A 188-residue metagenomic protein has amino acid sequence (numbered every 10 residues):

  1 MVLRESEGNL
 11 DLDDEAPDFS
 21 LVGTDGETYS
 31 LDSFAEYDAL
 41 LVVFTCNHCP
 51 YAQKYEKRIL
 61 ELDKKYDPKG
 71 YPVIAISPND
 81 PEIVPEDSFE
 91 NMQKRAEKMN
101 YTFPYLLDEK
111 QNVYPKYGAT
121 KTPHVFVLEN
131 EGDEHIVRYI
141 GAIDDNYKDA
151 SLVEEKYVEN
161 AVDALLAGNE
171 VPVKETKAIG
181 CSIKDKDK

Functional and structural regions predicted by a protein language model:
M1-L166, P172: Chalcogenol-based redox active-site neighborhoods
A161-K188: Cysteine/selenocysteine-centered motifs that mediate thiol-based redox chemistry or coordinate metal-sulfur cofactors
